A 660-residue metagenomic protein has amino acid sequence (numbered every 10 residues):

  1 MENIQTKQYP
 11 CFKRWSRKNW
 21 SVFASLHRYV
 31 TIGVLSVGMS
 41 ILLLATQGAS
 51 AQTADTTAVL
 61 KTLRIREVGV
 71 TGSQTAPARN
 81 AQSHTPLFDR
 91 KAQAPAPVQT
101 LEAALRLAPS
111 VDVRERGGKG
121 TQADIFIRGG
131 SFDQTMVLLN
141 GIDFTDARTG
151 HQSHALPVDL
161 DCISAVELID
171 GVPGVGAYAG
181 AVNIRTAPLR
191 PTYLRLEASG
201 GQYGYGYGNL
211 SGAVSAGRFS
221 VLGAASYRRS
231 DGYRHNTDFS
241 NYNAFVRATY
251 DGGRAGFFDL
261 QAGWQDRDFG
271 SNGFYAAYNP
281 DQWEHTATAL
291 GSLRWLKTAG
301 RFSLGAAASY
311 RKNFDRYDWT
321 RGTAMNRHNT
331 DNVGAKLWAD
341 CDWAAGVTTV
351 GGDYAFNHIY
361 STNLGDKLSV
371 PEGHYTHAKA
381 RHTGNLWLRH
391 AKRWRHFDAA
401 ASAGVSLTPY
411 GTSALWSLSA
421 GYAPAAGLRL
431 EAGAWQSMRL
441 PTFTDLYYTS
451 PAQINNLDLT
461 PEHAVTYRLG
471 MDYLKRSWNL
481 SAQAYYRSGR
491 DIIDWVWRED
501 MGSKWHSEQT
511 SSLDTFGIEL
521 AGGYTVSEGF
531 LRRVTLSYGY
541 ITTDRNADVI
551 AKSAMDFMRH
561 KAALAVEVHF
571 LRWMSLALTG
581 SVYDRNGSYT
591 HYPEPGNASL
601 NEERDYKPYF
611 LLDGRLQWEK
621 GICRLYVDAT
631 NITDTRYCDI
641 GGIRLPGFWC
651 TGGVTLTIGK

Functional and structural regions predicted by a protein language model:
T62, R66-A96, A123-D124, F132 (+1 more regions): N-terminal periplasmic "start-of-domain" segments of outer-membrane beta-barrel proteins
E102-I142, G171: Extracytoplasmic beta-strand/coil segments of soluble accessory domains associated with Gram-negative outer-membrane
I142-G171, R185: Short acidic/polar hinge/loop motifs at secondary-structure boundaries that mediate gating or recognition
A165, P173, G180-V214, A225 (+2 more regions): Short strand-turn segments of transmembrane beta-barrel domains in outer membranes, especially the first one or two
S230-T237, N241, D251, A255-N332: Flexible loop and strand-edge segments within Gram-negative outer membrane beta-barrel domains
Y275-T298, A423, R429, Q436-R490 (+2 more regions): Outer-membrane beta-barrel signature, preferentially recognizing the C-terminal barrel domain of Gram-negative
K392-H396, Y486-S488, Q509-Y592, T633 (+1 more regions): Gram-negative outer-membrane beta-barrel transporters
V582-A598, Q617-K660: C-terminal beta-signal and adjacent terminal beta-strands/loops of Gram-negative outer-membrane beta-barrel proteins
